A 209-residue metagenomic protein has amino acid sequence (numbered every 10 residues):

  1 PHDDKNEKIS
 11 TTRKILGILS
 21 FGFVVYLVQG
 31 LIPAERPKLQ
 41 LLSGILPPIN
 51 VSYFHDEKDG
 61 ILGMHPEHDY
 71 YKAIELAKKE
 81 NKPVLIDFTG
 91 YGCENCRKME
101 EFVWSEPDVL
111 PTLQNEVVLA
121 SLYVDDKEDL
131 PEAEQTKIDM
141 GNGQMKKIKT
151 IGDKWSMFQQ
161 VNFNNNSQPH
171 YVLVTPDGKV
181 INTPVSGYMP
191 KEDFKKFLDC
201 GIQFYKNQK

Functional and structural regions predicted by a protein language model:
P1-I86, G90-K209: Proteins that catalyze or organize thiol-disulfide redox chemistry and the adjacent proteostasis machinery handling
